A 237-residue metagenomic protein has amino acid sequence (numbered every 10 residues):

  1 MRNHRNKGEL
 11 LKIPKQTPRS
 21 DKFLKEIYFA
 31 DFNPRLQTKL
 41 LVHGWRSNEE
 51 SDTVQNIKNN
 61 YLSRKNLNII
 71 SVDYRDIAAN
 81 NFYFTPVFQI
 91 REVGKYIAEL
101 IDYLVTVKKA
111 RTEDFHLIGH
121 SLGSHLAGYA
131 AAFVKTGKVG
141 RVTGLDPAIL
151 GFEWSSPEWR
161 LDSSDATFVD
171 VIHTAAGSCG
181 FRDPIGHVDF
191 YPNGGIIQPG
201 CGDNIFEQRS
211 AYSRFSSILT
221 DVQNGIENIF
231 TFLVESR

Functional and structural regions predicted by a protein language model:
M1-S71, I77-Q89, A98-T112, K135-G137 (+3 more regions): Flexible, membrane-associating and regulatory peripheral segments of lipid-active enzymes
H43, I118-A130: Glycine-rich nucleophile elbow surrounding the catalytic serine of serine-hydrolase chemistry
K109-S121, V142: Alpha/beta-hydrolase fold nucleophile elbow
G123, W154-E158: Short beta-alpha junctions and helix-cap segments that line functional grooves
Y129, V139-V142, H187: Tubulin/FtsZ superfamily GTPase core signature
R141-G151, H173-G177, G195: Active-site nucleophile loop of the alpha/beta-hydrolase fold
